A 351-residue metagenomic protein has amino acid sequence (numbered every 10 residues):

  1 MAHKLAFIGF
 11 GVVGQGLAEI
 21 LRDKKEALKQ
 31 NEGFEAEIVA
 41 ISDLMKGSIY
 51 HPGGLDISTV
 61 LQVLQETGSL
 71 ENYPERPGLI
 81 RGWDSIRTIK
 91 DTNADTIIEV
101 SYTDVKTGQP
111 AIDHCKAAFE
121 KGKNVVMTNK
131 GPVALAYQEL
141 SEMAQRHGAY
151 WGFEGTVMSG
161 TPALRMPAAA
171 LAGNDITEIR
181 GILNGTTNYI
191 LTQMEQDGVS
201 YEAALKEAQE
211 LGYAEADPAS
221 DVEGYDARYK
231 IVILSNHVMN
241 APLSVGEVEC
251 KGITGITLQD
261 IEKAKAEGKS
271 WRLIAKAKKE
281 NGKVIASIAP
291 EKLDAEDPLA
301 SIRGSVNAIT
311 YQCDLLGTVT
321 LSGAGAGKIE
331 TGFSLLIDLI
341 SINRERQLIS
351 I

Functional and structural regions predicted by a protein language model:
M1-E120: N-terminal glycine-/serine-/threonine-rich beta1-alpha1-beta2 phosphate-ribose binding loop of Rossmann-like
A2, D297-I351: ATP-dependent carboxylate/acyl-activation modules
I8, V12, G16, A36 (+12 more regions): Conserved active-site and cofactor/substrate-binding residues in soluble primary-metabolism enzymes
Y102-K121, K130-M158, P162-P167: Rossmann-fold NAD(P)-binding glycine/threonine-rich loop
A168-Y229, L234: Conserved anion/nucleotide-ligand pocket segment
L205-S301, A308: Substrate-binding/catalytic subdomain of NAD(P)-dependent oxidoreductase enzymes
